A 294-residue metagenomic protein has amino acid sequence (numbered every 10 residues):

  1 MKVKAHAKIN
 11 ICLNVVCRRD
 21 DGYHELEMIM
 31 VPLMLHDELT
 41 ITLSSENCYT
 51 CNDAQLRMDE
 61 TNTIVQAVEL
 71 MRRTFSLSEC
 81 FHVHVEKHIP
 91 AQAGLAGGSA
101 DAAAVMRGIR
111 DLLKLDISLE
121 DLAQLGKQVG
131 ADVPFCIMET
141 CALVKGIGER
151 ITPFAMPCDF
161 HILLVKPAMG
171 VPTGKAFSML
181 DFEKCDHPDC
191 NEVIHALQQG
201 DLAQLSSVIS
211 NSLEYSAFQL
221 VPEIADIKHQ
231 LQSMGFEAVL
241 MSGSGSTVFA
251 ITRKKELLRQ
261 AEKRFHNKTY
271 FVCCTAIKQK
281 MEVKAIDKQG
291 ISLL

Functional and structural regions predicted by a protein language model:
M1-A93, D111, L115-E120, P157 (+1 more regions): ATP-binding N-lobe of GHMP and related small-molecule kinases
K2-K4, C12-M28, L115-E237, I251-L294: ATP-dependent small-molecule kinase catalytic core of the GHMP/sugar-kinase superfamily and closely related
L13, T63, A104-R107, F135: Hydrophobic side chains within alpha-helical segments
S45-R57, V105, Q199-S210, E282: Short, basic/glycine-rich phosphate-binding loops at helix/coil junctions that contact nucleotide phosphates
E69, R73, R107, D111 (+3 more regions): Short, well-ordered alpha-helices that flank and scaffold nucleotide-derived cofactor binding pockets
H84-L113, A131, E237-T252: Glycine/serine-rich anion-binding loops at beta->alpha junctions that coordinate negatively charged ligand groups
